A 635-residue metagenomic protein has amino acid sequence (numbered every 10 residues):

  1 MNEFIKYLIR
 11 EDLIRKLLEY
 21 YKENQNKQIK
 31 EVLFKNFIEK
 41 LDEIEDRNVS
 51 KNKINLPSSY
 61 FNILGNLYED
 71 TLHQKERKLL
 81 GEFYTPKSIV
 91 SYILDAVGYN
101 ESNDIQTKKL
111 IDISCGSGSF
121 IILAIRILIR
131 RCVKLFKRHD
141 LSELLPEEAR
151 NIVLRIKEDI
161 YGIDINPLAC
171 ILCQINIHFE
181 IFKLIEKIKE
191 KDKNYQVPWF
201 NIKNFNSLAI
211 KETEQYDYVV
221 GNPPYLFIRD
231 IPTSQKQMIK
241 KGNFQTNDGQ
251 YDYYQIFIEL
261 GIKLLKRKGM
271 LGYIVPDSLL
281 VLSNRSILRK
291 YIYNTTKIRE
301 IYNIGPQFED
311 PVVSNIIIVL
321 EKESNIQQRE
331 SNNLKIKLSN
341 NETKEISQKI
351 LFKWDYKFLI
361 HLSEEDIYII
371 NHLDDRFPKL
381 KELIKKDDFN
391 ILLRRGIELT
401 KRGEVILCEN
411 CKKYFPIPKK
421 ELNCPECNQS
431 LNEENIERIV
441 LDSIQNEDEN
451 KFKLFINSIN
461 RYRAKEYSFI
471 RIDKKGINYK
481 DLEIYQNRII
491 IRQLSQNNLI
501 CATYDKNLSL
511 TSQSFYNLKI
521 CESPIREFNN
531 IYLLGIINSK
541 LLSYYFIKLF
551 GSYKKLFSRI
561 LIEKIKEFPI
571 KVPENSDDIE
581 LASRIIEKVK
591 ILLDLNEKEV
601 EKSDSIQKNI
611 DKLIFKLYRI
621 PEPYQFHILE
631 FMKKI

Functional and structural regions predicted by a protein language model:
M1-S59, L351, D355-D366: Non-catalytic nucleic-acid substrate-recognition regions in nucleic-acid-modifying enzymes
D12-L17, I63-T71, L533-I537, I585 (+2 more regions): Short alpha-helical scaffolding segments that buttress acidic/His motifs in well-ordered protein cores
Q25-V32, N48-K51, N55-L56, I63-Q307 (+1 more regions): SAM-dependent methyltransferase catalytic region
L79, Y99, E148-R150, N206-I210 (+8 more regions): Generic recognition of flexible, low-complexity loop/linker segments
T233, N303-D310, E323-Y368, I547 (+2 more regions): A conserved structural/catalytic subdomain of Rossmann-like adenosyl-cofactor enzymes
I262-L265, D366, H372-E580: Polybasic, glycine- and aromatic-enriched phosphate-binding surface used to engage nucleic acids
V312-I316: Conserved short internal alpha-helix adjacent to the catalytic or cofactor-binding core of large enzyme scaffolds
I350-R394, E421-N432, V572-I635: Non-catalytic DNA-recognition/assembly elements of restriction-modification systems
